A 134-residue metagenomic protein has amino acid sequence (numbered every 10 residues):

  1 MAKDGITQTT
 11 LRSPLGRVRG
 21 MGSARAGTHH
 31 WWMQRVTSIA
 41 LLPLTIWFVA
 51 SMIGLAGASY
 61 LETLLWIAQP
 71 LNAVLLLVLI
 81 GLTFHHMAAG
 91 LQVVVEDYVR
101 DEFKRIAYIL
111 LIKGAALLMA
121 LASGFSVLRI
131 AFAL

Functional and structural regions predicted by a protein language model:
M1-L134: Membrane-embedded alpha-helical bundles that constitute the cytochrome b-like, heme-associated redox core of multi-pass
